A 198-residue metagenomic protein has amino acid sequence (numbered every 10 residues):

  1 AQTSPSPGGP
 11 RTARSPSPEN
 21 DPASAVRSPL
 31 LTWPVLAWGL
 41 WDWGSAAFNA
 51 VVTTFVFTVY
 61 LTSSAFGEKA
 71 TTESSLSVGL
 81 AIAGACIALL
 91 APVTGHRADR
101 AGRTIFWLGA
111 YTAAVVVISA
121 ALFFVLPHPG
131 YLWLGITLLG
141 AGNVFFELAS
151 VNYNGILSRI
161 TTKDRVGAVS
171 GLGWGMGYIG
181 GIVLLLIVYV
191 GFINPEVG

Functional and structural regions predicted by a protein language model:
A25-G84: Helix-loop boundary and gating motifs at the non-cytosolic
A70-S74, K163-G173: Loop-to-transmembrane helix entry/capping segments in MFS-fold secondary transporters and related SLC/MFSD carriers
G84-P92, I182: Residue-level signature of mid-helix packing/kink "hotspots" within the transmembrane helices of 12-pass Major
A98-A113: Cytoplasmic membrane-interface "Motif A"-like loop-to-helix N-cap segments of 12-TM Major Facilitator Superfamily
G109-P129: C-terminal ends and interior cores of transmembrane alpha-helices in multi-pass membrane transporters/permeases
I118, G130-A149: Hydrophobic core of transmembrane alpha-helices in multi-pass small-molecule transporters, especially MFS/SLC-type
L148-T161: Intracellular juxtamembrane helix-capping segments at the cytosolic ends of symmetry-related transmembrane helices
S170-Y189: Glycine-rich segments within core transmembrane alpha-helices of 12-TM secondary carriers
